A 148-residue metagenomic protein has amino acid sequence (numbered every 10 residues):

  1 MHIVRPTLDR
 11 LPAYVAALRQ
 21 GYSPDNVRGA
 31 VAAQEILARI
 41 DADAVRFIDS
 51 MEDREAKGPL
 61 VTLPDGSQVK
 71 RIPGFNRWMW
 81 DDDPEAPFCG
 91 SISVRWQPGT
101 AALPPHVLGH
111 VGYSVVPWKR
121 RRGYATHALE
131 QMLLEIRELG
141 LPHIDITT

Functional and structural regions predicted by a protein language model:
M1-H110, E135: GNAT-family acyltransferases
H2, G112-S114, D145-T147: Short aromatic/hydrophobic contact patches that present stacked aromatics for nucleic-acid/ligand binding
I92, R120, L141: Mobile, glycine-rich extracellular loop/lid and propeptide segments that shape or gate substrate/ligand access
A101, V116-W118, H143: A short, structure-level motif marking secondary-structure boundaries and short turns
G112-V115, R121-E138: Conserved acetyl-CoA-binding loop-helix of GNAT-fold acetyltransferases
I136-T148: Conserved GNAT acetyl-CoA-binding A-motif
